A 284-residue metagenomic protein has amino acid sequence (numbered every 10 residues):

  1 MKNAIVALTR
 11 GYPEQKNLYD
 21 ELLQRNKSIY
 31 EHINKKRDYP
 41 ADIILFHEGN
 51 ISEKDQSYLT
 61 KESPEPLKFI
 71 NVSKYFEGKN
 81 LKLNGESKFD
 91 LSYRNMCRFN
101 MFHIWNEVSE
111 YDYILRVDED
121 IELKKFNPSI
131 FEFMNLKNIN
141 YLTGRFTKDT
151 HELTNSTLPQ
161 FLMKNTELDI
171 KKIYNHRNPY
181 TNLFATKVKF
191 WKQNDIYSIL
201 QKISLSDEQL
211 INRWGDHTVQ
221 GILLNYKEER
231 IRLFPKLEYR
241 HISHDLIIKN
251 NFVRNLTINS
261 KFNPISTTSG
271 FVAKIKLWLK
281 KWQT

Functional and structural regions predicted by a protein language model:
M1-Q24: N-proximal low-complexity "stem/linker" segments adjacent to membrane-targeting elements
K16-I29, E53, M96-N100, N127-I130 (+1 more regions): Well-ordered, non-membrane alpha-helical segments in soluble/globular domains
N26-Y39: Short, acidic, metal-binding catalytic loop of nucleotide-sugar glycosyltransferases
P40-N50, I70-Y75: Short beta-strand/loop segment that forms part of the nucleotide-sugar
D55, T60-E110: Active-site-proximal specificity loops/subdomain of glycosyltransferases
S87-Y93, C97, I121-E208, R213 (+2 more regions): Conserved catalytic core of nucleotide-sugar-dependent glycosyltransferases
E110-E122: Short beta-strand-to-loop acidic/aromatic patch adjacent to the donor-nucleotide binding site
P179, S198-T284: C-terminal catalytic/acceptor-binding lobe
